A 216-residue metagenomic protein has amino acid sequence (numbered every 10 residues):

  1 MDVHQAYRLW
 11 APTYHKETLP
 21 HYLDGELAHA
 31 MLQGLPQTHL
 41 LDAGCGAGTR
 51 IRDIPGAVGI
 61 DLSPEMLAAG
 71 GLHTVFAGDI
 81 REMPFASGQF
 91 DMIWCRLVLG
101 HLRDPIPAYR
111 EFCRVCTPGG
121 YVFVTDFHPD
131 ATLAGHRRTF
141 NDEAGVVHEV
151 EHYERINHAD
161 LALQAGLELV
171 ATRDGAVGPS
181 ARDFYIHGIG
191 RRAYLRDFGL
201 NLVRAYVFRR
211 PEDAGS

Functional and structural regions predicted by a protein language model:
M1-L35, T49-D53, M66-A69, A176 (+2 more regions): Conserved class I S-adenosyl-L-methionine
L41-E82: Class I SAM-dependent methyltransferase SAM/SAH-binding core
W94: A conserved beta-strand element that flanks and buttresses the S-adenosyl-L-methionine
L97-H101: Short catalytic micro-motifs in class I SAM-dependent methyltransferases
I106-P118: A short glycine-rich, Lys/Arg-flanked "PGG" loop and its adjoining helix->strand segment in the class I
F123-E151: Conserved class I S-adenosyl-L-methionine
V150-G166, V170-T172: Short alpha-helix
G190-L195, N201-S216: C-terminal lobe and adjacent flexible extensions of AdoMet/dcAdoMet transferase-like proteins
